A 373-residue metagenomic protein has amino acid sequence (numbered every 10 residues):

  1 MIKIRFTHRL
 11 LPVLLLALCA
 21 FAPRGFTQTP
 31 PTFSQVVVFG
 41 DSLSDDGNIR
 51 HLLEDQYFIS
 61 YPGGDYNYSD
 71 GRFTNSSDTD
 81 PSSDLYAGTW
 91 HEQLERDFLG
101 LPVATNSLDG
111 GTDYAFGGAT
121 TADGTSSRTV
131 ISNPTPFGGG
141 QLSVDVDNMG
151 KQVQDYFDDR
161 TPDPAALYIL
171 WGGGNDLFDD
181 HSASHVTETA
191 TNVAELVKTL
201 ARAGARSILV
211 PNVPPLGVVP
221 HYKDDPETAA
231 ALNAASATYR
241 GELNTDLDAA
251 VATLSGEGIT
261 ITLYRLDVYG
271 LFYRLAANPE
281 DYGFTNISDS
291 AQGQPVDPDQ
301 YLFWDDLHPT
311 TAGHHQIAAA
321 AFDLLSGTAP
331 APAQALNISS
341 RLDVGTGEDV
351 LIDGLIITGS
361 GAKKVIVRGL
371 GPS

Functional and structural regions predicted by a protein language model:
I2-P12: Bacterial N-terminal signal peptides that target proteins for export
T7, G293-Q294, L342-D343: Intrinsically disordered, low-complexity segments enriched in polar/charged residues with Gly/Pro, especially when
R9, R72, R206, K363-K364 (+1 more regions): Basic side chains
L11-F21: Bacterial N-terminal signal peptides
C19, F26-P330: Conserved active-site regions of diverse hydrolases
K198, L209-P211, V219, A320 (+1 more regions): A sequence-level detector for low-complexity, Ser/Thr- and acidic-rich stretches
